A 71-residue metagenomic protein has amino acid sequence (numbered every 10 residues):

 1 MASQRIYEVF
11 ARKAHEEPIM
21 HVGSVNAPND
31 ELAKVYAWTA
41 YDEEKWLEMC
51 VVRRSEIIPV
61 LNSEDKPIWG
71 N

Functional and structural regions predicted by a protein language model:
M1-M20: Short aromatic-glycine-(Arg/Gly/Cys) micro-motifs in beta-strand/loop hairpins
F10, N26, C50-V52: Residues in well-ordered beta-strands of folded domains
K13, E31, S55: A broadly conserved detector of short glycine/acidic/proline-rich loop/turn motifs that flank catalytic sites and bind
I19, V35, P59-L61: Short acidic, gly/pro-rich beta-turn/loop elements at beta-sheet edges and active-site/ligand-binding grooves
M20-P28: A short, exposed loop/beta-hairpin motif centered on an aromatic-Gly-Thr core
P28-E44: A short, charged, amphipathic alpha-helix used as a generic interaction element across diverse proteins
D42-N71: Short, mixed-charge low-complexity intrinsically disordered segments
